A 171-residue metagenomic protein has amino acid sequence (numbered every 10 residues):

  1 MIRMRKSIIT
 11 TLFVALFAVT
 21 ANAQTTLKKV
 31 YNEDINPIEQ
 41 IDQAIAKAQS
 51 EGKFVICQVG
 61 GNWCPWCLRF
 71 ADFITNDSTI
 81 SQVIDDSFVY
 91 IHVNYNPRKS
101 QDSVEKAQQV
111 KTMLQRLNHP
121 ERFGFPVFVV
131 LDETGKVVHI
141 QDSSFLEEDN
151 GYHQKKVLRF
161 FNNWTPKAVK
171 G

Functional and structural regions predicted by a protein language model:
I2-I9: Bacterial N-terminal signal peptides that target proteins for export
T10-A18: Bacterial N-terminal signal peptides
V19-A23: Sec/Tat signal peptide C-region and signal peptidase I cleavage site
I35-P37, S81-Q108: Thiol-based oxidoreductase modules, predominantly thioredoxin-like and allied folds used for disulfide exchange
P37-V55: A short beta-strand-turn-helix
E51-P65: Short active-site neighborhood of thiol/selenol oxidoreductases, capturing the structured segment around
L68-D85: Typically the conserved alpha-helix immediately C-terminal to a functionally engaged Cys/Sec in thioredoxin-like
R116-V169: Non-catalytic, surface beta->alpha helical segment in thiol-disulfide oxidoreductase systems
